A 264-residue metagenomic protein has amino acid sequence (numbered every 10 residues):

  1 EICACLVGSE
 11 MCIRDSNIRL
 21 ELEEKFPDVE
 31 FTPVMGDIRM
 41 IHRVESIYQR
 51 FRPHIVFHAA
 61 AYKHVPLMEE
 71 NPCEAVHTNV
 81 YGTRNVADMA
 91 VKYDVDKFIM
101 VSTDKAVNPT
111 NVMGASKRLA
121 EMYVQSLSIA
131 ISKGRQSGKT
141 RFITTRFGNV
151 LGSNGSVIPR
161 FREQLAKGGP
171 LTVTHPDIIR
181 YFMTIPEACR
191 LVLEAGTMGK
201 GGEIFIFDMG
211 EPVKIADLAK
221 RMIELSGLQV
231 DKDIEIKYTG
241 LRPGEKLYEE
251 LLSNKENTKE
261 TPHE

Functional and structural regions predicted by a protein language model:
E1-G8, I13: Single conserved hydrophobic/aromatic residue that forms the stacking wall/gate of nucleotide- or nucleobase-binding
E10, R14-V29: Glycine-rich phosphate-binding loop and adjoining beta1-alpha1-beta2 segment of Rossmann-like nucleotide-binding folds
P33, A75, F98, F142-T145 (+1 more regions): Hydrophobic/aromatic anchor residues within beta-strands of the central parallel beta-sheet of Rossmann-like
M35-I55: Conserved Rossmann-fold cofactor-binding substructure of NAD(P)-dependent oxidoreductases
R43, N85-M89, F182: Conserved mid-core alpha-helix of short-chain dehydrogenase/reductase
H54-F57, I99: N-terminal Rossmann-like NAD(P) cofactor-binding module of classical short-chain dehydrogenase/reductase
Y62-V65, E69-M122, S126, S132: Conserved Rossmann-fold NAD(P)-dependent oxidoreductase catalytic core, especially the SDR/UDP-sugar
K92, S126-E264: Strand-loop microenvironment adjacent to phosphate/nucleotide-handling motifs in alpha/beta enzyme folds
